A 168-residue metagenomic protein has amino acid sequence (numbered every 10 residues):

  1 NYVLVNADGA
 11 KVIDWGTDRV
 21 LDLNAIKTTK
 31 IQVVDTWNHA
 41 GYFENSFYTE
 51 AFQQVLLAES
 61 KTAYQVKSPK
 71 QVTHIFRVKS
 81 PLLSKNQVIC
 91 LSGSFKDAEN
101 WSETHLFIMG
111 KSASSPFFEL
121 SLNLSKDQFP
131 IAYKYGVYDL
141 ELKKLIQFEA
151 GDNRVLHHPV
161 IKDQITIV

Functional and structural regions predicted by a protein language model:
N1, H39, H74, H105 (+1 more regions): Histidine (H) residue identity feature
V5-I26, S80-Q128, Y138-I161: Aromatic-rich carbohydrate-binding modules that target alpha-glucans
T28-V72, S84, K162-V168: Compositionally biased low-complexity segments at domain edges in trafficked proteins and select soluble regulators
T73-K79: A short, amphipathic beta-strand motif
F129-Y133: Exposed beta-strand face motif in extracellular beta-rich ectodomains
